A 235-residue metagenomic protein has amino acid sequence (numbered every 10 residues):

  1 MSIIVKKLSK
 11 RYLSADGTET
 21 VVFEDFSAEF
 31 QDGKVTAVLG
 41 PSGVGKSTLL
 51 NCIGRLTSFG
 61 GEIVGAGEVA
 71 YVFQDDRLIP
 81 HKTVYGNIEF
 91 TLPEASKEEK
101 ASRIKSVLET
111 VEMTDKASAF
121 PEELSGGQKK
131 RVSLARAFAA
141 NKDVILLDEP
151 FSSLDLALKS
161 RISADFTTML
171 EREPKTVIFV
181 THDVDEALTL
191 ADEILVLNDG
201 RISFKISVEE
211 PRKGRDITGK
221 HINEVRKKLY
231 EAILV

Functional and structural regions predicted by a protein language model:
I3, V22-D25: Conserved structural motif at the start of ABC-family nucleotide-binding domains
L13-D16, S58, G86-A101, T110: ABC-type ATPase nucleotide-binding domains, specifically the catalytic core motifs of the NBD
L39-P41: The feature captures the beta-strand-to-loop junction immediately N-terminal to the Walker
G54: Helix-to-loop junction immediately C-terminal to a conserved catalytic motif
F120-L124, Q128: Conserved ABC ATPase signature
L134: Hydrophobic anchor residue at the start of the ABC signature
A139-D143: A short, proline-enriched helix->beta-strand linker immediately N-terminal to the Walker B motif in ABC-type P-loop
